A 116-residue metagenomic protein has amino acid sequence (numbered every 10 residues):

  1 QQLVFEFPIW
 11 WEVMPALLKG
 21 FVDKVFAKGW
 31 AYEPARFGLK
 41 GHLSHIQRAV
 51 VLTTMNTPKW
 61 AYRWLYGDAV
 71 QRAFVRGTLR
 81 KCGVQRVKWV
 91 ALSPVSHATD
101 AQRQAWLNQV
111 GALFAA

Functional and structural regions predicted by a protein language model:
Q1-V75: Helix-loop-strand module that forms the ligand-binding subsite of alpha/beta enzymes
A61-D68, A73-A116: Glycine-rich phosphate/pyrophosphate-binding loop and the adjoining helix
